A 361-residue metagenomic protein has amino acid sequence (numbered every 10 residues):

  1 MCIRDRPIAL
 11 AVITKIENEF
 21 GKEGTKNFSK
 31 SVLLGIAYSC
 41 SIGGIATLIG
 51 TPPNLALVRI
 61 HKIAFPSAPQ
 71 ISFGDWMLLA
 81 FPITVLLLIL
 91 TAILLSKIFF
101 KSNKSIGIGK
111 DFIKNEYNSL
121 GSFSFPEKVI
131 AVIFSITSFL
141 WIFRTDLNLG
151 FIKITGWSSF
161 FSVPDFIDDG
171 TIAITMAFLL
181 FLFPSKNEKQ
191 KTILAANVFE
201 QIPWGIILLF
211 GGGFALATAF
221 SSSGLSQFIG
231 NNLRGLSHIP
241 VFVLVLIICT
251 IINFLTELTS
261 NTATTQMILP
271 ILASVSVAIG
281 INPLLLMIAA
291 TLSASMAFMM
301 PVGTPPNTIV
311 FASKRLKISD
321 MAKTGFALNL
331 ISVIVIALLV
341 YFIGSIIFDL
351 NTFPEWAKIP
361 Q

Functional and structural regions predicted by a protein language model:
R4-I8, S237-V275, I279, P283-T291: Hydrophobic alpha-helical transmembrane segments of multi-pass integral membrane proteins, predominantly secondary
R4-P7, G43-P53, T218-L225, F254-M267 (+1 more regions): Short helix-coil transition sites and intra-membrane helix breaks within transmembrane domains of multi-pass
E17-K30, L34-Y38, I42-A56, H61-I133 (+2 more regions): Juxtamembrane and boundary regions of transmembrane helices in multi-pass small-molecule transporters and channels
E19-L34, F125-V129, G170, I202-I207 (+2 more regions): Membrane-interfacial loop-to-helix junctions in multi-pass transporters
P66-S67, I142-I152, S185-K191, A219-I229 (+2 more regions): Transmembrane helix-loop junctions in multi-pass membrane proteins
I93-K101, G121-V129, T137-K191, E200 (+1 more regions): Flexible hinge motifs at transmembrane-helix junctions and intramembrane kinks/re-entrant loops in multi-pass membrane
E127-A131, D165, D169-I174, L194-F228 (+2 more regions): Core transmembrane alpha-helical segments of multi-pass membrane transporters/permeases
S138-I142, F178, T250-F254, V275 (+2 more regions): Alpha-helical transmembrane segments of multipass membrane proteins
